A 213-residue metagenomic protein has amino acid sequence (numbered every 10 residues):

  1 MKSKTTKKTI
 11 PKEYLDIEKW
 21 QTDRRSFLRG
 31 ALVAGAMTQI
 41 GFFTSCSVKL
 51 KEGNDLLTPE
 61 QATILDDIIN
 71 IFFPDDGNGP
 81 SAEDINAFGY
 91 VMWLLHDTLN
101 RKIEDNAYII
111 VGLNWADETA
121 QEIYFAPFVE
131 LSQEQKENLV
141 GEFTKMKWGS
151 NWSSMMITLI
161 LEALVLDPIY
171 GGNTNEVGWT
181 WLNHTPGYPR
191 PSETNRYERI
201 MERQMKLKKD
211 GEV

Functional and structural regions predicted by a protein language model:
M1-T22: N-terminal secretory signal peptides
K2-S3, N78-P80, N86-V213: Mature-region segments of soluble proteins
I10-L15, S26-C46, S132: N-terminal export signals
D16-S26, G41-G79: C-terminal segment of N-terminal export signals and the immediately downstream linker at the start of the mature
T22-L32, N100, I110-G112: Short, amphipathic alpha-helical segments
A34-T38, D75, A163: Generic hydrophobic alpha-helical segments
